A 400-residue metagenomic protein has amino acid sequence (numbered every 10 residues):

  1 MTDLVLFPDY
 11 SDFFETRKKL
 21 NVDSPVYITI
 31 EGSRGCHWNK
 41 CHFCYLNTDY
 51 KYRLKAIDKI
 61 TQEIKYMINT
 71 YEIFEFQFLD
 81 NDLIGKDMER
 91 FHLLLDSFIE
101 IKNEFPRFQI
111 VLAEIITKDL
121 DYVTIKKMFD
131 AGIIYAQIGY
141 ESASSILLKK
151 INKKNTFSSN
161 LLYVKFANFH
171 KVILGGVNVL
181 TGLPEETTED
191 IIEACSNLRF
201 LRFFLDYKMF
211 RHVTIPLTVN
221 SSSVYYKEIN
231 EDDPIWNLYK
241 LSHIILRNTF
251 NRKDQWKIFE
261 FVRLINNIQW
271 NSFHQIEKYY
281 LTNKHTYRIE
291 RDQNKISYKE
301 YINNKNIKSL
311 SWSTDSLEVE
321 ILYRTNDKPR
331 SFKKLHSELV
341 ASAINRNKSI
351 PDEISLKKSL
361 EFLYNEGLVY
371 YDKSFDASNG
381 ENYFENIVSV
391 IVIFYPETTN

Functional and structural regions predicted by a protein language model:
M1-I30, K295-S311, L363-N400: N-terminal [4Fe-4S]-dependent radical SAM core
T2-K171, L183: Radical SAM [4Fe-4S] cluster-binding motif and immediate context
L54, I101-R107, E114-R291: A structural motif corresponding to the C-terminal lobe/cap of the Radical SAM core domain
I64-M67, F98-K102, A167, L198-L205 (+7 more regions): Hydrophobic, Leu/Ile/Phe/Ala-enriched alpha-helical segments that form helix-helix packing faces
F261, I265-N267, N271-R330, S337: Hydrophobic, secondary-structure "cap" segments at the distal end of domains
S313-N400: Long, charge-rich, low-complexity alpha-helical segments
